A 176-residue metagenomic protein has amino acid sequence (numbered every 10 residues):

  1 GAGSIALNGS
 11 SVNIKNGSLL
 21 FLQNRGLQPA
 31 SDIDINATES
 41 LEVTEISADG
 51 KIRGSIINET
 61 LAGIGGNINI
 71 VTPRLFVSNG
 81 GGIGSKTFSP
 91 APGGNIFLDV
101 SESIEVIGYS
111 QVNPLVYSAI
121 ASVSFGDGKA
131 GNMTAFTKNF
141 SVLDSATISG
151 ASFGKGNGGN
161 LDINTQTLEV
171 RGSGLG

Functional and structural regions predicted by a protein language model:
G1-G176: Extracellular and secretory-pathway beta-repeat/beta-biased strand scaffolds
